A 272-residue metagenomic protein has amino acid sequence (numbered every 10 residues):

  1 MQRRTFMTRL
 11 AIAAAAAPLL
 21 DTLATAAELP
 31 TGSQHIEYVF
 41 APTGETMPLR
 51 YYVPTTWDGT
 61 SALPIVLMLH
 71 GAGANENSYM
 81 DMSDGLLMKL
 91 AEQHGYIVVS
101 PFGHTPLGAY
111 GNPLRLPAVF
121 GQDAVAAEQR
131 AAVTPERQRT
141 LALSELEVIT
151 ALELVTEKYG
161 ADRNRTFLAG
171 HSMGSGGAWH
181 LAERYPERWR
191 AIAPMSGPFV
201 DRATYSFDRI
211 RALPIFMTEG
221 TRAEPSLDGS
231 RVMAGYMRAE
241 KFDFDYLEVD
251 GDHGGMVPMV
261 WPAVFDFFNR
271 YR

Functional and structural regions predicted by a protein language model:
M1-M7: Twin-arginine (Tat) signal peptide motif
M7-L10, P18-I65, E136, S144 (+4 more regions): A domain-start/cap signature at the N-terminus of enzymes
H35, F40-M47, A62-G160: Serine-hydrolase catalytic machinery in alpha/beta-hydrolase-like enzymes
P64, R190, L213-P214: Alpha/beta-hydrolase fold active-site loops
M68-G73, T156-Y159, H171, A178 (+5 more regions): Cell-envelope and extracellular/periplasmic
M82-L86, S196-F207, D228-V232: Alpha-helical scaffolding within the catalytic cores of extracellular/periplasmic polymer-degrading hydrolases
T156-K158, N164-I210: Primarily recognizes the serine-hydrolase "nucleophile elbow" in alpha/beta-hydrolase and SGNH/GDSL folds
P214-T218, A223-R272: C-terminal catalytic histidine-bearing segment of alpha/beta-hydrolase fold enzymes
